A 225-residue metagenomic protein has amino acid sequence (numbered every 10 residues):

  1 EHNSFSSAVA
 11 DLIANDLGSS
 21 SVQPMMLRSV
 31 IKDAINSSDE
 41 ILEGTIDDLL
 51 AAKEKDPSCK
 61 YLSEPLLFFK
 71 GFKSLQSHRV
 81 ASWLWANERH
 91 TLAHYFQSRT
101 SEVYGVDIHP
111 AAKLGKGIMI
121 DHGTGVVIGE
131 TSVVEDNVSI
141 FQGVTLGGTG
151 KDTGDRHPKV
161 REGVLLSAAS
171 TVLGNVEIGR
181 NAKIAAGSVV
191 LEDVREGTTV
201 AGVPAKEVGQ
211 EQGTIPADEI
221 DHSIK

Functional and structural regions predicted by a protein language model:
E1-T100, I215-K225: Terminal amphipathic alpha-helical/low-complexity segments used for targeting or macromolecular assembly
I46, V164, K183, T198 (+2 more regions): Juxtamembrane helix-loop transition sites at the ends of transmembrane segments in multi-pass membrane proteins
S101-V208: Structural signal for interior beta-strand "rungs" in well-ordered beta-sheet cores of soluble enzyme domains
E196, A205-I224: Acidic, carboxylate-rich catalytic segments that either coordinate divalent cations
